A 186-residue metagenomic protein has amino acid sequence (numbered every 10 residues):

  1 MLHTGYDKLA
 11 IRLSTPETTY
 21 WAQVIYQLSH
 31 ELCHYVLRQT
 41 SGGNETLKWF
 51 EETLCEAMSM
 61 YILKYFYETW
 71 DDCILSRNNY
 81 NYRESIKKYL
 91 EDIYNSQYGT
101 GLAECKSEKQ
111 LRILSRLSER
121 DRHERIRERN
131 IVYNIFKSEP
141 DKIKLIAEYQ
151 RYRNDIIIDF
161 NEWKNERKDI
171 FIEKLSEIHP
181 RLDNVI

Functional and structural regions predicted by a protein language model:
M1-K8: Short alpha-helical hairpin
H3, S14-P16, S176, D183: A structural detector for beta-sheet-dominated domains
A10-L28, T40-L47: Short pre-active-site segment immediately N-terminal to the catalytic Zn-binding motif
I25, L47, E51, E124 (+1 more regions): Hydrophobic (often cysteine-bearing) scaffold residues that line and stabilize catalytic clefts of nucleotide/cofactor
I25-G42, E52, E56, M60: Active-site recognition of the HExxH zinc-binding catalytic motif
Y35-Q39, A57-T69, N134-E139, I178-R181 (+1 more regions): Structured segments of extracytoplasmic/periplasmic soluble domains in secreted or envelope-associated proteins
L47-N95: Post-HExxH zinc-binding segment in Zn-dependent metallohydrolases
S96-I186: Pan-zinc metallopeptidase signature
